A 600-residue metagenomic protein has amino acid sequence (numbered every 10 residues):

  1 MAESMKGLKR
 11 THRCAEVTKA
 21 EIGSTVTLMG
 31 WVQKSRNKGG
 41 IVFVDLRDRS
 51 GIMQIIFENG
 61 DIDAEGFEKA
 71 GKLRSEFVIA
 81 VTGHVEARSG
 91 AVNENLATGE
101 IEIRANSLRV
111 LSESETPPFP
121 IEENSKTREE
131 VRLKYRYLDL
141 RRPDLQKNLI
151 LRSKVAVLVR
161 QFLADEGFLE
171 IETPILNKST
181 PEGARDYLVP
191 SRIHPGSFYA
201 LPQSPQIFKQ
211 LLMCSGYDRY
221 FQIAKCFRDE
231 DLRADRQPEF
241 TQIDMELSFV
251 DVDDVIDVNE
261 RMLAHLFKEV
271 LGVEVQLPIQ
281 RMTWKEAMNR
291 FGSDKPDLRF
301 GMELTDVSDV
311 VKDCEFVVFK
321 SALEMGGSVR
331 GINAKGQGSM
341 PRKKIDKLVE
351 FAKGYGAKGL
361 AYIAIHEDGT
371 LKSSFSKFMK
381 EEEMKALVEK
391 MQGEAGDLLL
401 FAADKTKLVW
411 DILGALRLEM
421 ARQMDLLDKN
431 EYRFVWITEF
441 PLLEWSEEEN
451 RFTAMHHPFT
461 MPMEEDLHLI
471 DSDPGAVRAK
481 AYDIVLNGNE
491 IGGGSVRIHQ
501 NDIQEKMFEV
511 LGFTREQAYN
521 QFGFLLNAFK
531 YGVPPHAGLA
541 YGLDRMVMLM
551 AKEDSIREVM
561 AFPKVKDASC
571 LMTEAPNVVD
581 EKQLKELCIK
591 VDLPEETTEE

Functional and structural regions predicted by a protein language model:
M1-E600: Class II aminoacyl-tRNA synthetase catalytic cores and aaRS-like
